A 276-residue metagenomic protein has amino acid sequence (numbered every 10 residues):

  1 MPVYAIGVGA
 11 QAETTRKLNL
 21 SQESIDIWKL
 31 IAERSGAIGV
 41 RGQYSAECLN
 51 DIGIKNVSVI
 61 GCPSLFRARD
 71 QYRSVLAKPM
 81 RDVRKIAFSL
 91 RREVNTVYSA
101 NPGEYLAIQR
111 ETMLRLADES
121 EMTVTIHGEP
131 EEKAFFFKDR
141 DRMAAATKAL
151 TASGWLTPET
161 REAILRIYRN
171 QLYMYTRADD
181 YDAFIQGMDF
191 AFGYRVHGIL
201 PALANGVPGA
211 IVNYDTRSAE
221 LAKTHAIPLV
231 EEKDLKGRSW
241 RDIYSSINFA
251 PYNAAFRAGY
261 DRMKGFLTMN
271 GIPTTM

Functional and structural regions predicted by a protein language model:
M1-M276: Active-site anion-handling motifs in enzyme catalytic cores
